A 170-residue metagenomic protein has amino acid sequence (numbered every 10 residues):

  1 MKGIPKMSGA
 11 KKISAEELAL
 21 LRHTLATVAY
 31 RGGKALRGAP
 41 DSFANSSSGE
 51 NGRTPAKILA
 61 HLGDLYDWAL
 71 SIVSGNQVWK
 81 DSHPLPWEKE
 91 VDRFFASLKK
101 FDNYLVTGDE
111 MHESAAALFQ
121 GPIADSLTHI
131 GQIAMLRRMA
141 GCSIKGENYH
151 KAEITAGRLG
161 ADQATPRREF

Functional and structural regions predicted by a protein language model:
K2-S8, L18, R22-L36, F43-D81 (+1 more regions): Short, contiguous alpha-helical
A10-I13: Short glycine/proline-rich turn/loop motifs
G33, R37, K99-D102: Amphipathic, well-packed alpha-helical segments that form the structural scaffold of globular domains
D41-A44, V106: A broad detector of the eukaryotic-type serine/threonine protein kinase catalytic domain
W68-G108: Helix-adjacent hinge/juxtasegments
